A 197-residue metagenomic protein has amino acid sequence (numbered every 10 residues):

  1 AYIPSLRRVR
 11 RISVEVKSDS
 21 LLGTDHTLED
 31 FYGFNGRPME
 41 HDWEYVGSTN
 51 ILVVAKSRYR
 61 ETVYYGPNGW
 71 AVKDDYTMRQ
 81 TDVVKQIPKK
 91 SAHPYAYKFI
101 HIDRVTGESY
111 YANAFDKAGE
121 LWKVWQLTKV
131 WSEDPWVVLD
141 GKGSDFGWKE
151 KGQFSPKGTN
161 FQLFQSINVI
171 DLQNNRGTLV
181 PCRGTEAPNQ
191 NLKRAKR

Functional and structural regions predicted by a protein language model:
A1-G36, G69-G184: Gly/Pro-enriched, hydrophobic low-complexity segments that function as extracytoplasmic propeptides/linkers
G33-D75, Q80-D82: C-terminal amphipathic alpha-helical segment
P181-R197: Long, C-terminal catalytic modules of enzymes
